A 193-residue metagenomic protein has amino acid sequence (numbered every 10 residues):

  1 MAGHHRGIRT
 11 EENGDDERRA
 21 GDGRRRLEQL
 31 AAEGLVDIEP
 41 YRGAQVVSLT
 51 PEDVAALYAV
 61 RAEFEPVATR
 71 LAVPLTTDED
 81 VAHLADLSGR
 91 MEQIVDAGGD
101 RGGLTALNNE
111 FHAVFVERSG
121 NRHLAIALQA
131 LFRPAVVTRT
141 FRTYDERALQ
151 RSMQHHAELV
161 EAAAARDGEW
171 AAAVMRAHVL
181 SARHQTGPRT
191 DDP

Functional and structural regions predicted by a protein language model:
M1-P74, G187-P193: Short linear motifs at protein or domain termini
H5, I38, N108, R151-M153: Short, flexible turn/loop "capping" segments at secondary-structure junctions
D15, Y144-P193: C-terminal regulatory/effector modules of DNA-binding transcriptional regulators
Y41, F64, D86, R151-Q154: Alpha-helix N-cap/N′ positions at the starts of helices
T50-P51, T138-R142: Short alpha-helical transmembrane interface motifs in multi-pass membrane proteins
T69, D78-T140, Q154-A162, W170-L180: Conserved amphipathic alpha-helical segments that form helical-bundle/coiled-coil interaction surfaces
V73-P74, G120, Y144-D145: Short helix-capping/hinge motifs at transmembrane helix termini and TM-loop junctions
